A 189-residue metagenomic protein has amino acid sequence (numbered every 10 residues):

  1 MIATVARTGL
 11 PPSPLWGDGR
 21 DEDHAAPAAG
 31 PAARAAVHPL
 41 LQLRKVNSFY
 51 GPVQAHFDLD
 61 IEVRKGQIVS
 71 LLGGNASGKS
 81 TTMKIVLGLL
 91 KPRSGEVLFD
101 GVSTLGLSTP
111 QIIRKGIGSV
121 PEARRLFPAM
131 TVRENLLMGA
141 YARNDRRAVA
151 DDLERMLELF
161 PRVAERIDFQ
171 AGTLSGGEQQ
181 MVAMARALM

Functional and structural regions predicted by a protein language model:
G51, V69, L107, V132-D151 (+1 more regions): ABC-type ATPase nucleotide-binding domains, specifically the catalytic core motifs of the NBD
V69-S70, S119: Short beta-strand immediately N-terminal to the Walker A/P-loop
L72-G74: The feature captures the beta-strand-to-loop junction immediately N-terminal to the Walker
L87: Helix-to-loop junction immediately C-terminal to a conserved catalytic motif
G95-S103, K115, A148-L153: Conserved ABC transporter NBD signature motif
Q170-L174, E178: Conserved ABC ATPase signature
A187-L188: ABC ATPase C-loop
